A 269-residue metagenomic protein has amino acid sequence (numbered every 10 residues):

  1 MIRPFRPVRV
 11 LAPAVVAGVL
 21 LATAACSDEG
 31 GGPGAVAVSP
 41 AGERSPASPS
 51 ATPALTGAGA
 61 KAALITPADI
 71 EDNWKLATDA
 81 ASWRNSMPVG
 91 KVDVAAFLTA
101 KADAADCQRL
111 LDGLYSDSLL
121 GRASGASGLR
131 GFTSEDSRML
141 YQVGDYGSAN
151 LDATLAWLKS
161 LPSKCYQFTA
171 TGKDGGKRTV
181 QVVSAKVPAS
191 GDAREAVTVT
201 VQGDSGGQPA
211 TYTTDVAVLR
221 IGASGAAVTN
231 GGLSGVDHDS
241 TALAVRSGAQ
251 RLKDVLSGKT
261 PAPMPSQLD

Functional and structural regions predicted by a protein language model:
M1-G30: Secretory targeting and sorting signals
I2-F5, A12, S247, S257 (+1 more regions): Long, positively charged, glycine-interspersed low-complexity recognition regions
L21-A62, D93, K101, S257-D269: N-terminal low-complexity, Pro/Thr-rich disordered segments that flank secretion/membrane-targeting signals
S50-A62, T66-M87: Post-signal-peptide N-terminal segment of Sec-exported extracytoplasmic proteins
L55, L64, D152, G235-D239: Soluble non-cytosolic domains of exported or imported proteins
D69-K75, D112, G147-A149, K159-S163 (+1 more regions): Sec-exported extracytoplasmic/periplasmic mature domains
A81-Q208, P261, P265-D269: A small/polar (G/S/T-enriched), proline-flanked helix-loop surface module common in exported/cell-envelope proteins
V180-R246, R251: A short, solvent-exposed beta-edge/loop patch
